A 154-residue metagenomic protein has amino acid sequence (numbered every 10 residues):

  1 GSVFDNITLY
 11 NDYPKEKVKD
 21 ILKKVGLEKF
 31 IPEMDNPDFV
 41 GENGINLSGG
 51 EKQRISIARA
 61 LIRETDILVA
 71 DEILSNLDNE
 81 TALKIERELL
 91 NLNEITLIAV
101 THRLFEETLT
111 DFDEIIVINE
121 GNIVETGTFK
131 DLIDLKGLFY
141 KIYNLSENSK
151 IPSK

Functional and structural regions predicted by a protein language model:
G1-F39, L138-K141: Conserved "ABC signature" C-loop
T8, D71, S75-D78, A82: ABC-family nucleotide-binding domains
K24, H102, T108-K154: C-terminal portion of ABC ATPase nucleotide-binding domains
E28-I55, A70, L77, S149-K154: ABC-fold ATPase nucleotide-binding domain signature/coupling loops
A58-A60: Short alpha-helix immediately C-terminal to the ABC signature
I62-D66: A short, proline-enriched helix->beta-strand linker immediately N-terminal to the Walker B motif in ABC-type P-loop
K84-E86: Conserved hydrophobic alpha-helix in the ABC-type ATPase nucleotide-binding domain
E88-R103: Conserved catalytic loops of ABC-family nucleotide-binding domains
